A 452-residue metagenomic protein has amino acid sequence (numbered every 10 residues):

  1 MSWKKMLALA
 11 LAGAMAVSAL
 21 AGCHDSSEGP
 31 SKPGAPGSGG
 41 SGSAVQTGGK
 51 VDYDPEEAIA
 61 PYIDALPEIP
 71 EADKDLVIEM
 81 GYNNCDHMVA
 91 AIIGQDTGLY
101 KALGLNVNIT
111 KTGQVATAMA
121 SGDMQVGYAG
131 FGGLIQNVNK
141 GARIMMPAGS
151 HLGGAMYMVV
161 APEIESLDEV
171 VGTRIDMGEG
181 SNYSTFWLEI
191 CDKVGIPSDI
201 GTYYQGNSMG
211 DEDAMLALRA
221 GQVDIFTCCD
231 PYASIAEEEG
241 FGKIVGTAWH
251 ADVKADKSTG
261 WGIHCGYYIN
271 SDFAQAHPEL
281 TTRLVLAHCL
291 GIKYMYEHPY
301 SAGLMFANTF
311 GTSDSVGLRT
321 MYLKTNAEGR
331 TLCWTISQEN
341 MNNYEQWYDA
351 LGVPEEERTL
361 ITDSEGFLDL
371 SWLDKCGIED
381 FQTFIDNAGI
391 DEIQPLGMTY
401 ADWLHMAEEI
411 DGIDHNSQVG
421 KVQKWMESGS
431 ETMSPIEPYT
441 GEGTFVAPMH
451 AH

Functional and structural regions predicted by a protein language model:
M1-A10: Bacterial N-terminal signal peptides that target proteins for export
M15-A19: Hydrophobic core
L20-S41: Bacterial lipoprotein signal-peptidase II cleavage site
G34, G39-A214, Q222-D230, F241-T247 (+1 more regions): Short, glycine-/small- and polar/acidic-enriched structural segments that line small-molecule recognition paths
A102, W249-G260, A327-Q338: Short, solvent-exposed loop/beta-turn-alpha elements that line the ligand-binding surface or hinge of extracytoplasmic
Y204, D213-F310: Pocket-lining segment of extracytoplasmic ligand-binding domains
H277-R358: Secondary-structure end/capping motifs
E345-P395: C-terminal solvent-exposed extensions
